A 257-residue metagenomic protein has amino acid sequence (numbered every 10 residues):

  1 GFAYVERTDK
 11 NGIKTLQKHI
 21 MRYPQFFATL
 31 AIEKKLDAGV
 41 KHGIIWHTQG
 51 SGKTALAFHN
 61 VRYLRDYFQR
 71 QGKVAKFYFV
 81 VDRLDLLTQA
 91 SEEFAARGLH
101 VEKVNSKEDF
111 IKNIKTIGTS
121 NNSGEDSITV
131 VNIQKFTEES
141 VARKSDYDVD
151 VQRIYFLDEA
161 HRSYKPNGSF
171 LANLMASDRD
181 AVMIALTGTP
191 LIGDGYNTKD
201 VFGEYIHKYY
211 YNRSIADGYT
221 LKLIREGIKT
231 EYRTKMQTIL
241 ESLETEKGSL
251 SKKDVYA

Functional and structural regions predicted by a protein language model:
G1-V81, D85, Q89-H100, Q134 (+2 more regions): ATP-dependent helicase/translocase motor core
D37-K41, Q69-R70, N122-E125, S140-I154 (+1 more regions): Short basic/glycine-enriched coil/helix segment immediately N-terminal to the Walker B
L84, V104-T116, I133-E138: Conserved helicase motor
L86, K135, H161-K165, L191-I192: Residues immediately C-terminal
E108-T129, D146-Y147: Conserved motor-coupling elements within RecA-like helicase/translocase cores
T129-N132, V182-T187: Structural recognition of the conserved hydrophobic beta-strand(s) that form the central parallel beta-sheet of P-loop
D146-I184: SF2 helicase catalytic motif II
Y196-A257: Interdomain helical connector at the RecA1-RecA2 junction of SF1/SF2 helicase-like NTPases
